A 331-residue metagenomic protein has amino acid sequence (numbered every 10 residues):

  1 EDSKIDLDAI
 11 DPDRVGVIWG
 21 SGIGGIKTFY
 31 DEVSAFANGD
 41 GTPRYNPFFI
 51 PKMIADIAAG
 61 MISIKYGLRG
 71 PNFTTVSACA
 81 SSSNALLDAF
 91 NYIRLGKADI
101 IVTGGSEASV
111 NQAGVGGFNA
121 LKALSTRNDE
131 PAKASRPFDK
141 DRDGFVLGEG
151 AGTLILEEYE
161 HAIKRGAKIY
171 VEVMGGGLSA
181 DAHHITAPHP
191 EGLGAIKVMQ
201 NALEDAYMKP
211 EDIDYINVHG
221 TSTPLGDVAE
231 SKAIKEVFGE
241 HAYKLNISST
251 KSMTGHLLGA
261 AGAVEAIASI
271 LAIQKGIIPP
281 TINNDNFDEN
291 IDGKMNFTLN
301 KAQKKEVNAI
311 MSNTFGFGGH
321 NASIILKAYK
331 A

Functional and structural regions predicted by a protein language model:
E1-I5, M61-Y66, P71-E107, V146-A167 (+2 more regions): Active-site-proximal alpha-helical scaffold in enzymes
E1-V15, V198, A202-P210: Conserved active-site "lid/cap" helical segment
V17, I62, S82, A89 (+7 more regions): Conserved small-residue
G24-D88, K97, A120-V146, K232-A263: Conserved catalytic cysteine-centered active-site region of acyl-thioester-dependent Claisen-condensing enzymes
A59-S63, A132-G152, E158-Y159, N290-N308: Polyanion-binding loop/helix "lid" in catalytic or ligand-binding cores
K97-D143, G176-P190, G220-D227, K244-M295: Acyl-CoA/ACP chain-elongation machinery
D129-A206, Y215, A331: Condensing-enzyme catalytic core mediating Claisen C-C bond formation in acyl metabolism
N300-A331: Structural signal for terminal/edge beta-strands and the immediately following C-terminal loop/tail that closes
